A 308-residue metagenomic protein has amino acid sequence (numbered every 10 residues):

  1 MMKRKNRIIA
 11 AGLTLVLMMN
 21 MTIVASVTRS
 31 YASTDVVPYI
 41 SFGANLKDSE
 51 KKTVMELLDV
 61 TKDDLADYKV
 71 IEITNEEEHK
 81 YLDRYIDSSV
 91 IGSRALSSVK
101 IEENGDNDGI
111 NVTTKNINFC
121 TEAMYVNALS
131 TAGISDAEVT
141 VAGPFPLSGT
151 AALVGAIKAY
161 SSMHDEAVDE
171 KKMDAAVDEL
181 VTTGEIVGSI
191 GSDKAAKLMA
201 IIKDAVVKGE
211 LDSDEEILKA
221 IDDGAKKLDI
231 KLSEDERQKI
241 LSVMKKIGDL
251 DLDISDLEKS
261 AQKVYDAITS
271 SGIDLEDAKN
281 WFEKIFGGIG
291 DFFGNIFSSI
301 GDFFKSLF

Functional and structural regions predicted by a protein language model:
M2-L13: Bacterial N-terminal signal peptides that target proteins for export
L13, L17-M21: Hydrophobic core
M21-T34: Sec-dependent signal peptide cleavage junction
V36-P38, E50, K69, A95-V99 (+3 more regions): Envelope-exposed proteins and targeting segments
K51-N75, H79-I91: Divalent-cation
H79-I134: Signal peptide-directed extracytoplasmic domains
S130-G133, E138-L232: Soluble oligomerization/assembly scaffold segments of membrane-associated complexes
D214, L228-F308: Extracytoplasmic/luminal low-complexity segments enriched in Pro/Gly and acidic/polar residues that act as flexible
